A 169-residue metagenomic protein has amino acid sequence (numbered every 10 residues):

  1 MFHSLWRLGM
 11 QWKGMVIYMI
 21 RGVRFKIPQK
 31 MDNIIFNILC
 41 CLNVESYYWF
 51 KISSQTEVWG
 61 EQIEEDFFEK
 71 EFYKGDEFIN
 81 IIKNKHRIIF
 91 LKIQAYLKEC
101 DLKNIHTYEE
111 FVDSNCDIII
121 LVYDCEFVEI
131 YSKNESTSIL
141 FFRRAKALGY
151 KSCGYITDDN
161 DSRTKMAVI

Functional and structural regions predicted by a protein language model:
K13-M15, C41-Y47, K146-Y155: Structural alpha-beta junctions
M19-D76: N-terminal interaction modules that seed assembly of large macromolecular complexes
D32-I35, E57-G60, L102, E129 (+1 more regions): Short, surface-exposed beta-strand/loop "edge" segments at domain boundaries and coil↔beta transitions
E45-Y47, N115-I118, C125-V128: Short, surface-exposed beta-edge/turn micro-motifs
S53-I120: Surface-exposed, low-hydrophobicity interaction/linker segments
V122-I169: Acidic, proline/glycine-rich low-complexity IDRs
